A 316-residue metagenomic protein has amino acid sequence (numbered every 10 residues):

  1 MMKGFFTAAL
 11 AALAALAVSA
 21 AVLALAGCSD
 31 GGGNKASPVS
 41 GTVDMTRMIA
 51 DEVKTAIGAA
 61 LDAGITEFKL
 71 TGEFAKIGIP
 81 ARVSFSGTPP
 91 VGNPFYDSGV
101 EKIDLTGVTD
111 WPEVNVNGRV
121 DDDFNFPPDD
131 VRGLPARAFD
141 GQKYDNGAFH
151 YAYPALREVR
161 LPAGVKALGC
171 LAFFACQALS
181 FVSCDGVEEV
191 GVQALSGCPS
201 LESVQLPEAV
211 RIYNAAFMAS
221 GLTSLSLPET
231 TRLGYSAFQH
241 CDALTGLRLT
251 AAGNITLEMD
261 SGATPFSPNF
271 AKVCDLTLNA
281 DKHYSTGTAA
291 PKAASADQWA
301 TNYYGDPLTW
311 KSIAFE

Functional and structural regions predicted by a protein language model:
M1-A26: Sec-dependent bacterial lipoprotein signal peptides
V18-T46: Bacterial Sec-dependent N-terminal signal peptides
A36-D62: The feature captures the LRR N-terminal capping module
G41-R47, I65-K76, G99-G133, G147 (+7 more regions): Structural signature of tandem-repeat unit edges
A56-L61, S84-Y96, A138-Y151, F173: Leucine-rich repeat
K76-N93, V131-R137, G141, E258-G262 (+1 more regions): Well-ordered, non-membrane alpha-helical segments in soluble/globular domains
R137-A138, G169-A172, G191-S196, Y213-A216 (+2 more regions): Consensus positions within tandem repeat domains that build extended binding/scaffold surfaces
C274, A294-E316: C-terminal capping region of solenoid repeat domains
